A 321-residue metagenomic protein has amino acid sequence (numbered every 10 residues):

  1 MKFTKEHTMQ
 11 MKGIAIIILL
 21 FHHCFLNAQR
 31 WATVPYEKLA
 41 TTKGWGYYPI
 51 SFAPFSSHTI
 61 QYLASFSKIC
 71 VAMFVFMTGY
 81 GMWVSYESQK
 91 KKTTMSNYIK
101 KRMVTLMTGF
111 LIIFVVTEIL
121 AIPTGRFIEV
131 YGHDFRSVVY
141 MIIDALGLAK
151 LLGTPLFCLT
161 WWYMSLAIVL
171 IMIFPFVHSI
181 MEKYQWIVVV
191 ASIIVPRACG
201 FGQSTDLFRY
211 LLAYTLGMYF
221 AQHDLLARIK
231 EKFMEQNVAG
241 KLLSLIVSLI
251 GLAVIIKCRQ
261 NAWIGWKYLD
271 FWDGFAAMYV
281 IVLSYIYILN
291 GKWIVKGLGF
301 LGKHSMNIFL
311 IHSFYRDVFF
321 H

Functional and structural regions predicted by a protein language model:
M1-I193, H304: Membrane-cytosol interface segments of multi-pass membrane proteins, especially ER/Golgi lipid-handling enzymes
M9, S65, I99, I194 (+4 more regions): Short alpha-helical segments used as structural interaction elements across diverse proteins
Q10, F21, S165, L207-F208 (+2 more regions): Alpha-helical architecture
I17-C24, L148-K150, V190-G202, L245-Q260 (+1 more regions): Aromatic-anchored segments of alpha-helical transmembrane domains
P54, S65-I69, T160-M164, Q203-Y210 (+2 more regions): Residue-level hotspots within the lipid-embedded alpha helices of multi-pass solute transporters
T59-Y62, A198-G200, I294-V295: Intrinsically disordered, low-complexity segments enriched in polar/charged residues with Gly/Pro, especially when
F174-M181, Q185-D224: Loop-centered beta-sheet repeat module
D206-N307, F314-H321: Alpha-helical transmembrane segments and terminal signal-anchor/GPI-anchor hydrophobic tails, characterized by long
